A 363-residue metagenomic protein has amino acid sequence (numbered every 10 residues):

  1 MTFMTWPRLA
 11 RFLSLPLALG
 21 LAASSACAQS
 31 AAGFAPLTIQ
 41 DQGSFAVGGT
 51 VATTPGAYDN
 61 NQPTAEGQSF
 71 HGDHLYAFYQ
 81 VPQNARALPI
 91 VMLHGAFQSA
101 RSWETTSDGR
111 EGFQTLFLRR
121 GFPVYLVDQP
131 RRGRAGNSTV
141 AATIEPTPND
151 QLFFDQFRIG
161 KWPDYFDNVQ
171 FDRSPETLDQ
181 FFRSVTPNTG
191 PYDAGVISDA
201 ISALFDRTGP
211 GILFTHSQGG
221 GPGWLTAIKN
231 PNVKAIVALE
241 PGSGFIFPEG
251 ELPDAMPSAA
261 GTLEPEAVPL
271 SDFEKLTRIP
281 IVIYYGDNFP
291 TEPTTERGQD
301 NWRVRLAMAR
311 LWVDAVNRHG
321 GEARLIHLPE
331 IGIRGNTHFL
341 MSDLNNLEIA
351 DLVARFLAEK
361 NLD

Functional and structural regions predicted by a protein language model:
S30-A85: N-terminal cap/lid segment of alpha/beta-hydrolase-fold proteins
A87-G95: Short beta-strand element of the alpha/beta-hydrolase
H94-S99, W103-E104: Active-site glycine-rich loops that stabilize anionic/oxyanionic intermediates across multiple enzyme folds
R110-A135: Conserved alpha/beta-hydrolase
P191-G211: Conserved acidic catalytic loop of the alpha/beta-hydrolase fold
F214-G223: Gly/Ala-rich beta-loop-alpha elbow adjacent to hydrolase catalytic centers
S243-H319: The feature captures the conserved acid-bearing segment of alpha/beta-hydrolase catalytic domains
F339-D363: Catalytic active-site module of serine/aspartate enzymes centered on a nucleophile-bearing elbow/loop
